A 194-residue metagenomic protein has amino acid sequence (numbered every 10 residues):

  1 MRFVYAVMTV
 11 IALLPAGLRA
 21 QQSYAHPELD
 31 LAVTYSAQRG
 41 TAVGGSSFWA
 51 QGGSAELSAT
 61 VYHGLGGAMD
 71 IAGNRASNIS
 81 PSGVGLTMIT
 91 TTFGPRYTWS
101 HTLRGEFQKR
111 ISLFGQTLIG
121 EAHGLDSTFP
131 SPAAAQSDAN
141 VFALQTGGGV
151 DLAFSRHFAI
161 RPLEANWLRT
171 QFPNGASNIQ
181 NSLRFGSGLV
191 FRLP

Functional and structural regions predicted by a protein language model:
M1-A25, P194: Cleavable N-terminal export/targeting peptides
R19-V61, G67, T117-I119, R184-P194: Short glycine/proline- and aromatic-enriched beta-strand/turn motifs that initiate or cap beta-hairpins
D30, G66, S112-F114, G149 (+2 more regions): Membrane-spanning beta-strand positions in outer-membrane beta-barrel proteins
A37, T90-T92, W167: Detector for outer-membrane/organellar transmembrane beta-barrel domains, recognizing the amphipathic beta-strand
G40-V43, N78-V84, P130-Q136, Q171-S177: Extracellular loop and loop/strand-boundary signature of outer-membrane beta-barrel proteins
E56-P132, V141-L144, R161, L183-R192: Gram-negative (and chloroplast) outer-membrane scaffold detector with strong preference for beta-barrel transmembrane
A139-V141, A153-S155: C-terminal transmembrane beta-barrel domains of outer membrane proteins
S155-P194: Predominantly the C-terminal beta-signal and adjacent terminal strand-loop region of outer-membrane beta-barrel
